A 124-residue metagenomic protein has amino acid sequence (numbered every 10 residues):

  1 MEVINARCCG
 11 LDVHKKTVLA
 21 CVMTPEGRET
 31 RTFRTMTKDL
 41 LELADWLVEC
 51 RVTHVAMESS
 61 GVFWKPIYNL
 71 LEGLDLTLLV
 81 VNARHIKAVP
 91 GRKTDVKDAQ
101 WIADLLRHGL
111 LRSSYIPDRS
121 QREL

Functional and structural regions predicted by a protein language model:
M1-L124: Phosphate- and other anionic-substrate recognition elements at nucleic-acid/protein interfaces
